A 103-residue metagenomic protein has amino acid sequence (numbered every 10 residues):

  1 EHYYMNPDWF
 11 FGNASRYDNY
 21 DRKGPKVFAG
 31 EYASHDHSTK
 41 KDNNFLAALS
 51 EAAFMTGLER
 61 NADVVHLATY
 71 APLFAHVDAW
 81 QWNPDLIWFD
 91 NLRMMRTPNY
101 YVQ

Functional and structural regions predicted by a protein language model:
E1-V102: Catalytic-core region of carbohydrate-active enzymes that cleave or remodel glycosidic bonds
